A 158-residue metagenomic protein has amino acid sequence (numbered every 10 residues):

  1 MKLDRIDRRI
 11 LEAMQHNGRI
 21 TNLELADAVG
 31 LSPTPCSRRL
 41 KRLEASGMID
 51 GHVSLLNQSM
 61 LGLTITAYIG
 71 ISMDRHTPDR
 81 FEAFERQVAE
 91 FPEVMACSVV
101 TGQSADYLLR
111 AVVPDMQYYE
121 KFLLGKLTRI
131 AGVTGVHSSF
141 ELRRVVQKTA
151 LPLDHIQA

Functional and structural regions predicted by a protein language model:
M1-A158: A compositional/biophysical signature of low hydrophobicity enriched in polar/charged and small residues
